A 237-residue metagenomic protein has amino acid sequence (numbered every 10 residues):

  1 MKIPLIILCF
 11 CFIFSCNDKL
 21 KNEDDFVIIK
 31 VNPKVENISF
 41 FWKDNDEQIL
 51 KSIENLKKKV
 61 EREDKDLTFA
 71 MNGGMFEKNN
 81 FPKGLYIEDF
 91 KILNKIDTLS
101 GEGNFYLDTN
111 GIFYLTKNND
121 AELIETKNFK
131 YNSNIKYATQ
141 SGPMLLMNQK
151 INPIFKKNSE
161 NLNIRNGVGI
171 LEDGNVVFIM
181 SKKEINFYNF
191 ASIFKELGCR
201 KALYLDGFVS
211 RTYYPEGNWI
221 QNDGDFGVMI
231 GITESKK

Functional and structural regions predicted by a protein language model:
P4-I13: Sec-dependent N-terminal signal peptides
C16-N104: Zymogen propeptides
D24, L107-T109, N161-R165: Short, surface-exposed coil-to-beta transition loops
V31-V35, Y114-D120, M147-Q149, I170-G174 (+1 more regions): Short acidic-glycine loop/turn motifs at beta-strand connectors
K43-D46, K127-Y131, M180-E184: Short, solvent-exposed aromatic-acidic interface loops
F81-F155: Active-site-adjacent helix-turn-beta-strand microarchitecture at beta-sheet edges that either contains or buttresses
K83-L99, I154, N158-A202, S210-K237: Conserved, well-ordered active-site substructure
